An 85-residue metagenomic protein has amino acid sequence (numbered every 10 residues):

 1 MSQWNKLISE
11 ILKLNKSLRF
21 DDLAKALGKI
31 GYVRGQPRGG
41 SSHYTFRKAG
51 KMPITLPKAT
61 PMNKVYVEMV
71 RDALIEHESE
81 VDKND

Functional and structural regions predicted by a protein language model:
M1-K13: Solvent-exposed, charged helical/coil patches that constitute nucleic-acid or partner-interaction surfaces
M1-W4, D22, G50: A short alpha-helix capping/helix-coil boundary motif
I8, A24, R71-L74: A generic alpha-helix structural signal
I11-G31: Polyanion-binding surface elements
A24-M62: Basic/aromatic recognition patch in beta-strand/loop cores that engages polyanionic ligands
A59-D85: C-terminal structural segments of small proteins and small subunits
